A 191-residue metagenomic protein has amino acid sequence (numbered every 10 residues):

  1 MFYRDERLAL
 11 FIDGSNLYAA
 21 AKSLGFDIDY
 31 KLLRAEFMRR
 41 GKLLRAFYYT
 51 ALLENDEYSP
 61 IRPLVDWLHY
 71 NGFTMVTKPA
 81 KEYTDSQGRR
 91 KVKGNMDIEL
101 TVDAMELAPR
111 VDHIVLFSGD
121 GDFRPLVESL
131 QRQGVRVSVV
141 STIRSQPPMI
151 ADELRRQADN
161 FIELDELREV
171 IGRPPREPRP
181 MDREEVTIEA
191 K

Functional and structural regions predicted by a protein language model:
M1-K191: Terminal and domain-boundary accessory regions
